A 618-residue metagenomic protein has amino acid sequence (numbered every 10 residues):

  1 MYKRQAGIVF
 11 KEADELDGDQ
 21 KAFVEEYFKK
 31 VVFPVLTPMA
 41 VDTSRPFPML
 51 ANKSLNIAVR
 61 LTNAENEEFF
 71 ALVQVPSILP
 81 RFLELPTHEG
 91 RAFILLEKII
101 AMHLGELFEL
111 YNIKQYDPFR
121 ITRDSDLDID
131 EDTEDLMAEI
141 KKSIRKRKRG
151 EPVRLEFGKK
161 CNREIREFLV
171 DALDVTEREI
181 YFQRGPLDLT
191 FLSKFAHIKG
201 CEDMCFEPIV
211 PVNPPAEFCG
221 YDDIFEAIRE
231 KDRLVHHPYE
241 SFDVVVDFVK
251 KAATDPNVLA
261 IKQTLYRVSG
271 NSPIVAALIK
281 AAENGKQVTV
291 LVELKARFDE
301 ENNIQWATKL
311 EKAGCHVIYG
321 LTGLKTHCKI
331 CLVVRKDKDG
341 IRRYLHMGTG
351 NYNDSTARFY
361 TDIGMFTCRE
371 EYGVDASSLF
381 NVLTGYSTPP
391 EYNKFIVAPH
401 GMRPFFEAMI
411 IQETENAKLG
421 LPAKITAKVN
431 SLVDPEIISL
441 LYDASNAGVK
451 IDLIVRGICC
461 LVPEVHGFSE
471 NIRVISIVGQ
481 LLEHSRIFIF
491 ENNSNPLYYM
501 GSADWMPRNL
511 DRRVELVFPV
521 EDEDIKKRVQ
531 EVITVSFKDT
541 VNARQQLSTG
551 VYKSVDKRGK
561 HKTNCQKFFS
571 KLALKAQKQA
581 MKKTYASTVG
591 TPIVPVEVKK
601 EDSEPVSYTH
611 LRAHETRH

Functional and structural regions predicted by a protein language model:
M1-A260, V275, D443-A444, G457 (+5 more regions): N-terminal non-catalytic structural scaffold regions of very large proteins
M1-Y2, T609-T616: Conserved small/polar residues in nucleotide/adenosyl-binding loops
A13, T62, T122, E156-G158 (+18 more regions): Generic beta-strand/beta-sheet core signal
D17-Q20, P80-R81, D128-I129, C161-I165 (+12 more regions): Flexible loop/turn segments at secondary-structure boundaries
V32-V35, L50, T254-A313, M409-R473: Primarily the HKD phosphodiesterase
N56, Y116, E230, V258 (+11 more regions): Active-site lining segments that contact anionic ligands and/or coordinate catalytic metals
G90-F108, F119-I121, L332-E407, P496-S502 (+2 more regions): Signature of lipid phosphatidyltransferase scaffolds
L294-F359, V474-N495: Phosphate/diphosphate-binding loops
